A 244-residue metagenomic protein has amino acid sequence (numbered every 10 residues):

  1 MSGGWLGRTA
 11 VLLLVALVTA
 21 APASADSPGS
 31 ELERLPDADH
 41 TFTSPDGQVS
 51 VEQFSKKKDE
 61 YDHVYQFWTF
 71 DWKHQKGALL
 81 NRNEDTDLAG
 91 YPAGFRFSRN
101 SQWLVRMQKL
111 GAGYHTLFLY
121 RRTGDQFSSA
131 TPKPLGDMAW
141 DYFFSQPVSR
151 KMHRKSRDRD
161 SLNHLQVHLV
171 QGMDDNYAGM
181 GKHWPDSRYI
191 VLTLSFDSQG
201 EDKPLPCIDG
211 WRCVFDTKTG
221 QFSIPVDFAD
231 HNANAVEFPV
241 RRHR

Functional and structural regions predicted by a protein language model:
M1-V11: Bacterial N-terminal signal peptides that target proteins for export
T9-T19: Bacterial N-terminal signal peptides
A25-F42, A112, T116, G124-R244: Acidic, small-residue rich beta-repeat scaffolds with periodic aromatic anchors
A38-R99: Short N-terminal edge-element motif at the start of the domain
F54, M107-Q108, T193-L194: Recurrent small/Gly-Pro-centered beta-turn motifs in extracellular repeat architectures
Y65-D71, L117-L119, G210-R212: Hydrophobic beta-strand positions in blades of beta-propellers and related beta-sheet-rich domains
A93-S129: Extracellular-facing segments of soluble proteins and assemblies that are Gly/Ser/Thr-biased and enriched in aromatics
